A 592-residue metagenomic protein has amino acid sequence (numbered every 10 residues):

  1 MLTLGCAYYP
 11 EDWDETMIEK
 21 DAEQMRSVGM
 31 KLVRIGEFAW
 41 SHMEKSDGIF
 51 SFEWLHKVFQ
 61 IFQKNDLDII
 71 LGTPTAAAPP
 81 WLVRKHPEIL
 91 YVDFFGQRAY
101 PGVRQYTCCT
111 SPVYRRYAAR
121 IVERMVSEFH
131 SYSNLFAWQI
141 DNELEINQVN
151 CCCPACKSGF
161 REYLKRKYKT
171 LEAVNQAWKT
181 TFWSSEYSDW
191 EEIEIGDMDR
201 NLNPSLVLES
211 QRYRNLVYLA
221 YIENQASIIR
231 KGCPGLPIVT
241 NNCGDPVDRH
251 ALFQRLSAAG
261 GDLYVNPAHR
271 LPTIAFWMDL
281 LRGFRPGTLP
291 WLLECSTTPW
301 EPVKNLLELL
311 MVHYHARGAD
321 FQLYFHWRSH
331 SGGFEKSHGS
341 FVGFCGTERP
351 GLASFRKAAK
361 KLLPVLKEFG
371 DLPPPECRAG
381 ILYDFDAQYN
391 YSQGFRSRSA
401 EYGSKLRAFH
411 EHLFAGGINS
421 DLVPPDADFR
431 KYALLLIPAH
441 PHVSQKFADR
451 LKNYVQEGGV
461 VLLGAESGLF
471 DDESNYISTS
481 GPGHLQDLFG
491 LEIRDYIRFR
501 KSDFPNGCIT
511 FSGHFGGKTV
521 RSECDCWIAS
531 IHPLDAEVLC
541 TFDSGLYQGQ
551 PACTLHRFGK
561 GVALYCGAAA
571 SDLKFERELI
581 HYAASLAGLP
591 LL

Functional and structural regions predicted by a protein language model:
M1-L4, G29-K31, Q63-I69, S131-F136 (+7 more regions): Short, well-ordered coil/turn segments that N-cap beta-strands
T3-E15, G36-W54, A99-A119, L144-V149 (+8 more regions): The substrate-binding groove and active-site-proximal loops of carbohydrate-active enzymes, especially glycoside
C6, M25, V33, F62 (+10 more regions): Conserved, mostly hydrophobic/aromatic
D12-S27, A118-R124, N241-L252, I274 (+3 more regions): Short, acidic/polar
E19-S27, L32-R98, V126, N224-G232 (+2 more regions): Aromatic-lined substrate-binding rim segments of carbohydrate-active enzymes
G96-A258, D262-V265, H269-I274: Polysaccharide-binding and catalytic clefts of secreted carbohydrate-active enzymes
W190, G235, F253, Y264-L592: Carbohydrate-binding surfaces of carbohydrate-active enzymes
